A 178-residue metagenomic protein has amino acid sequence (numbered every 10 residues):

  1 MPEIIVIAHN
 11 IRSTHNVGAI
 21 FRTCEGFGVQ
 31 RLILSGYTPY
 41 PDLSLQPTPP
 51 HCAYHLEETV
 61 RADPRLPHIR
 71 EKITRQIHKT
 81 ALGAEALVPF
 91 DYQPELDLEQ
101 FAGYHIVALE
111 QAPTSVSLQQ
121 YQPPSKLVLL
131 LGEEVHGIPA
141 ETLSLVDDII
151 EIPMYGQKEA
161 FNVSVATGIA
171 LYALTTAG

Functional and structural regions predicted by a protein language model:
M1-G178: Post-transcriptional modification and biogenesis factors for structured RNAs of the translation apparatus
